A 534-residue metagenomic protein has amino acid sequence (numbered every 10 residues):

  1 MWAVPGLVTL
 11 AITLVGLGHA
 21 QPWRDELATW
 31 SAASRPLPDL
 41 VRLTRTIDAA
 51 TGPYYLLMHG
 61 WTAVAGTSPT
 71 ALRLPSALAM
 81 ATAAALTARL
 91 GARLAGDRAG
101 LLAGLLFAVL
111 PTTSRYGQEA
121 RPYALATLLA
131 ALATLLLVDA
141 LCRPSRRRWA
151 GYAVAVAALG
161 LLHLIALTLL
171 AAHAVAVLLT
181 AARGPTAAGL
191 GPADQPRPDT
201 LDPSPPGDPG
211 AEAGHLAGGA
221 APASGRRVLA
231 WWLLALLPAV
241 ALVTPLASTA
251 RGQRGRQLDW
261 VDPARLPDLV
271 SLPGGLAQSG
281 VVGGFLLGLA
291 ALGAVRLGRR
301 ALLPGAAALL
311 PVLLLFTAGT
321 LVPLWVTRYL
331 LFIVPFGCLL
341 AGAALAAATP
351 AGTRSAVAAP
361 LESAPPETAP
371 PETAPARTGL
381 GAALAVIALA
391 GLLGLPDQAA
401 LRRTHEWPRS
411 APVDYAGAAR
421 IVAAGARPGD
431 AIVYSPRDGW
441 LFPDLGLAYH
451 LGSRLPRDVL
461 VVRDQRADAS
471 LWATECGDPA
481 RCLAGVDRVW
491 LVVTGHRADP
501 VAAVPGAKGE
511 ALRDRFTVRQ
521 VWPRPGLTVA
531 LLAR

Functional and structural regions predicted by a protein language model:
W2-P185, P222-A351, L380-R534: Membrane-proximal helix-loop-helix interfaces that form the catalytic/acceptor-binding platform of multi-pass membrane
A181-R227, A348-G381: Intrinsically disordered, low-complexity terminal tails and inter-domain linkers enriched for S/T/G/P/D/E
